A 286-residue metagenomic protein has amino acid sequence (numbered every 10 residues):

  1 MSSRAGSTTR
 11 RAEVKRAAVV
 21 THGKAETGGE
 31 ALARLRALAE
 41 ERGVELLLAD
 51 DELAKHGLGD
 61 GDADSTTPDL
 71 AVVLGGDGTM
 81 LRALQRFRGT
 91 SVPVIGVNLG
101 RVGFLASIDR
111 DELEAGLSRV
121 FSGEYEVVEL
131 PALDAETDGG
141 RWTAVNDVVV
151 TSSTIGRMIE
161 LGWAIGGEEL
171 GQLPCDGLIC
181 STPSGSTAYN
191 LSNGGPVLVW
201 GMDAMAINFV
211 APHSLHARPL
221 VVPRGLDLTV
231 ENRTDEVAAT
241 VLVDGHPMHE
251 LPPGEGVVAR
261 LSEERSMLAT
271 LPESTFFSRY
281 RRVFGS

Functional and structural regions predicted by a protein language model:
M1-L70, L74, D111-E126, T137-R141: ATP/NTP phosphate-donor binding region
R4, V150, I155, G166-E169 (+1 more regions): ATP/nucleoside-binding phosphotransfer catalytic cores, i.e., glycine-rich phosphate-binding loops
H22, V72, G76, N98 (+2 more regions): A residue-level signal for conserved active-site and pocket-lining positions in enzyme catalytic cores
K24, D77-T79, V102, S184-S186: Short glycine-rich anion-binding loops that position phosphate/pyrophosphate groups of nucleotides and phosphorylated
G28-G29, G78-L84, T187-S192: Short glycine/serine/threonine-rich phosphate/pyrophosphate-binding segments that cradle anionic phosphate groups
E45, S91-P93: Proline-centered loop/turn at the N-terminus of a beta-strand
V102-G177: Catalytic core of DAGKc-family lipid kinases
M158, E168, Q172-H216: Gly/Ser/Thr-rich active-site loops/lids in small-molecule metabolic enzymes that frequently grip phosphoryl groups
